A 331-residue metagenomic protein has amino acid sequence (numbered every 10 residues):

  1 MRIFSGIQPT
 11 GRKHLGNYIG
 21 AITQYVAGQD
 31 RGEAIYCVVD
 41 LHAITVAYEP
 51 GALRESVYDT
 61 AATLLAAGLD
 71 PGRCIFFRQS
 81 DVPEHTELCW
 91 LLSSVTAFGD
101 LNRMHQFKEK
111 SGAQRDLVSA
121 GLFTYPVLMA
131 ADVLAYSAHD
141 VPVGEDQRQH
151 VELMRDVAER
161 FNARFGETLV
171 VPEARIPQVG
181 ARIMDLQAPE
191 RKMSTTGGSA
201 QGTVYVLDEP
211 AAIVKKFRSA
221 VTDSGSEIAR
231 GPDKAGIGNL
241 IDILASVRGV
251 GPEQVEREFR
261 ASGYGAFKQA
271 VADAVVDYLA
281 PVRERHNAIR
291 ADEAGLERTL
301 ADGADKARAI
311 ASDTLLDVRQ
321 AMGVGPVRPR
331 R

Functional and structural regions predicted by a protein language model:
R2-A131, A274, N287: N-terminal Rossmann-like or analogous alpha/beta NTP/dinucleotide-binding catalytic cores that position adenine
I7-P9, D40-H42, H139-D140, G197 (+1 more regions): Short, histidine-centered active-site or binding-site loop motifs used for metal coordination, general acid-base
S56, E84, Q149-H150, G236: An acidic site on a long C-lobe helix of protein kinase domains
A61, G68, T96-G99, A138 (+3 more regions): A generic secondary-structure signal for well-formed alpha-helical elements
F98-N102, A135-P142, A245-V255, R283: Short helix-capping/linker segments at secondary-structure and domain boundaries
G112-F161, F165, D185: Internal, conserved structured core segments that host functional sites
Q149, R155-R331: Conserved nucleotide- and phosphate/pyrophosphate-binding catalytic cores in adenylate/nucleotidyl-handling enzymes
